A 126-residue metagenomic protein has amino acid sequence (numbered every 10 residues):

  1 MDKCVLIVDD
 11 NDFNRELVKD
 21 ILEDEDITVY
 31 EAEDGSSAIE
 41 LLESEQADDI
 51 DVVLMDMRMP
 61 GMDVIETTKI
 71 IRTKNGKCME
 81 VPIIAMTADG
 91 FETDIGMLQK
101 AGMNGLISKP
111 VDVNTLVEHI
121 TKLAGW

Functional and structural regions predicted by a protein language model:
M1-W126: C-terminal compact regulatory domains
